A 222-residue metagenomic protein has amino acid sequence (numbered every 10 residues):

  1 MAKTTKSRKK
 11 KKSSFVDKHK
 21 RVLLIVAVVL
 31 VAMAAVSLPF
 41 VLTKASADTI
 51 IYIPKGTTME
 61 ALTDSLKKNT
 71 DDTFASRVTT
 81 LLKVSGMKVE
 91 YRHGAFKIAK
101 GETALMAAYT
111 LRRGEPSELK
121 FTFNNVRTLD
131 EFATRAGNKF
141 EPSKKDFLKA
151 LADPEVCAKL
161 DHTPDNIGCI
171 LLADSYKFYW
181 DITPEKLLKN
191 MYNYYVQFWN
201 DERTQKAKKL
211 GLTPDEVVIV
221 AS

Functional and structural regions predicted by a protein language model:
A2-S222: Conserved catalytic or metal-liganding residues and their short signature motifs at active sites of enzymes
